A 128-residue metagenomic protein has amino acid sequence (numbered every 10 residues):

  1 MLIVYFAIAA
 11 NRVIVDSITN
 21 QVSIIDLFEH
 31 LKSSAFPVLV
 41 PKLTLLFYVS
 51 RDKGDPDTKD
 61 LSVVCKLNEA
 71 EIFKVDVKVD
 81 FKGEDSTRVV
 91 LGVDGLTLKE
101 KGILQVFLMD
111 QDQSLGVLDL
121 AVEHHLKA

Functional and structural regions predicted by a protein language model:
M1-T44, E123-A128: Non-catalytic, glycine-rich low-complexity segments
K42, P56-T58, K101-I103: Extracellular Ig-like/FN3 beta-sandwich strand-entry sites
L46-D52: Short edge beta-strand/loop segments characteristic of extracellular beta-sandwich folds
V63-L67, L108: Conserved aromatic beta-strand anchor motif in extracellular beta-sandwich/beta-rich domains
E69-V77, S114-G116: Surface-exposed loop/edge segments in extracytoplasmic proteins
V79-T87: Short proline/glycine- and polar residue-rich coil/turn motifs
T87-G95: Exposed aromatic-hydrophobic patches
D94-A128: Mixed-charge, glycine-accented linear interaction segment located at domain edges/termini
